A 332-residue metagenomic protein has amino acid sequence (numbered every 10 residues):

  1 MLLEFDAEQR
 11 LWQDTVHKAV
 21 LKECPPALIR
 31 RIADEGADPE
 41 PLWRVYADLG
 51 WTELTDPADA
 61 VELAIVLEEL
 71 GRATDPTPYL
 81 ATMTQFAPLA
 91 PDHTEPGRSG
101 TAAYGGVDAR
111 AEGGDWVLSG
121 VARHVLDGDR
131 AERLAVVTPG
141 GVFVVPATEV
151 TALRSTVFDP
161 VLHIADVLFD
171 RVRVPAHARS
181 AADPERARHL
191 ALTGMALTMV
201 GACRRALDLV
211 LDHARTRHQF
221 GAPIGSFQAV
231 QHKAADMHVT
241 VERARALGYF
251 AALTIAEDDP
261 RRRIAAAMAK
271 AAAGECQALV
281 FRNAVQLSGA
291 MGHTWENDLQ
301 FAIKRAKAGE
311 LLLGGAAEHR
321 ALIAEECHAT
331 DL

Functional and structural regions predicted by a protein language model:
M1-A73, H189-L332: Alpha-helical interface subdomain recognition
L2, V142-V144, D166: Well-ordered beta-strand positions in beta-sheet-rich domains
F5, Y79, V150-A152, H177-S180 (+4 more regions): Short clusters of hydrophobic/aromatic residues that line enzyme substrate/ligand-binding pockets
K18-L153, C327: Glycine-rich flavin
R98, R130-E132, P139, L162-L168 (+2 more regions): A generic structural signal for well-ordered coil/turn residues at beta-strand boundaries that shape enzyme active-site
A122, G140, E149, R171-R173 (+3 more regions): A broadly conserved detector of short glycine/acidic/proline-rich loop/turn motifs that flank catalytic sites and bind
A122-D127, A147-H177, A181: Flexible, small-/acidic-enriched active-site or ligand-binding loops
V167-H189, T193, V200, R205-A206: Extended, charge-rich C-terminal regions with high alpha-helical propensity
